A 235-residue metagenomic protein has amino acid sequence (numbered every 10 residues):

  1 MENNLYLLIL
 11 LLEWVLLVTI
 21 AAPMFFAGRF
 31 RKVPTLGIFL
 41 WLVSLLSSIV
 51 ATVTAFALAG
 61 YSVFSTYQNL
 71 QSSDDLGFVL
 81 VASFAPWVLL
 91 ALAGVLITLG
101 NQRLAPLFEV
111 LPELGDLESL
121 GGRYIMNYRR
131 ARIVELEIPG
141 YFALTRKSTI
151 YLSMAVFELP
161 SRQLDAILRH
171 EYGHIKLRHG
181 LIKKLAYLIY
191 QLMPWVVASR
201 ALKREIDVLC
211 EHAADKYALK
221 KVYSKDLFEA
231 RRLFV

Functional and structural regions predicted by a protein language model:
M1-T66, A82-E113: Transmembrane alpha-helix/interfacial motif
L17, D116, R200-V235: Short helix/loop segments within enzyme catalytic domains that coordinate or immediately flank catalytic cofactors
F64-F78: Membrane-interfacial helical/loop segments at transmembrane boundaries in membrane proteins
V79-Y151: Juxtamembrane/interface helices at transmembrane-helix boundaries
L152, R162-H179, K183-A186, A214-D215: Active-site recognition of the HExxH zinc-binding catalytic motif
A155-E158: Nucleotide-sugar donor-binding catalytic core of glycosyltransferases
R178-D207, E211: Post-HEXXH active-site segment of zinc metalloproteases
